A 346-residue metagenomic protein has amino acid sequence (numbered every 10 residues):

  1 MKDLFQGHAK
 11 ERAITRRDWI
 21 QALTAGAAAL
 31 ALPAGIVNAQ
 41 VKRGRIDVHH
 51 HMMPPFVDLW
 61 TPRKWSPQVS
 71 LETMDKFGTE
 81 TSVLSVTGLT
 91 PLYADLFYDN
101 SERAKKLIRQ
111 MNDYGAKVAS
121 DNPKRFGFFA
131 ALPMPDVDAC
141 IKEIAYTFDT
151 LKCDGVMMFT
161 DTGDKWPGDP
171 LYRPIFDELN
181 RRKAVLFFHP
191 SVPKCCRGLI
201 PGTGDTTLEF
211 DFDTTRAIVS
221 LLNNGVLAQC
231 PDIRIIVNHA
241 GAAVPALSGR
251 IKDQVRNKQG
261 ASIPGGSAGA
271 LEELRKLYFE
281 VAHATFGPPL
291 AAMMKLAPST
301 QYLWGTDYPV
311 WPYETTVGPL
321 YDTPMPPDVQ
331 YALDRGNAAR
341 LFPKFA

Functional and structural regions predicted by a protein language model:
K2-G44, V48, F56-T81, D113-D121 (+6 more regions): Mid-to-C-terminal alpha-helical segments outside catalytic/metal-binding sites
I46-H50, S82-L84, F128-A130, V156-M158 (+4 more regions): Hydrophobic faces of well-ordered beta-strands that scaffold small-molecule active sites in alpha/beta enzyme cores
H51, S191-V192, G241, T285 (+1 more regions): Catalytic metal-binding/acid-base residues of hydrolase active sites
W60-K64, P133-C140, G163-P170, V244 (+2 more regions): Acidic-and-aromatic substrate-binding clefts and catalytic sites of carbohydrate-active enzymes
E80, G88-N224, A346: Active-site gating/metal-coordination segments in enzymes
L151-D154, R182-A184, D232, L274-L277 (+1 more regions): Glycine-enriched alpha-helix->loop->beta-strand junction motifs that scaffold or abut catalytic
G225, I233-E272: Aromatic-lined glycan-binding groove of carbohydrate-active enzymes
Q259-A291: Aromatic-anchored helix/helix-loop segment that forms the rim or "lid" of small-molecule/cofactor binding pockets
